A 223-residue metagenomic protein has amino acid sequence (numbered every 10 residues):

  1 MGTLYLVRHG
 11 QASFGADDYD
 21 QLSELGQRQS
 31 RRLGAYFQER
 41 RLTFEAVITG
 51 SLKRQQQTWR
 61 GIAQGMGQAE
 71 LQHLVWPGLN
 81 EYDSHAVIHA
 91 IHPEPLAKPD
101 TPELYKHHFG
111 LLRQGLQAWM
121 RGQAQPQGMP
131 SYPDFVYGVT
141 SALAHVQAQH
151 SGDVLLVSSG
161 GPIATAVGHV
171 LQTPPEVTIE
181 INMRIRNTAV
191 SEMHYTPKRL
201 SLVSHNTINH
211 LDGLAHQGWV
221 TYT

Functional and structural regions predicted by a protein language model:
G2, N80-Y105, A148-D153, G168-T223: Acidic, low-complexity terminal tails and accessory targeting/binding regions of phosphate-metabolizing enzymes
T3-Y5, G10-G61, P130-V139: Loop-to-helix element that buttresses phosphate recognition and phosphoryl-transfer chemistry
Y5, L74-W76, V203: General small-molecule cofactor/ligand-binding pocket signal
G10, G160, N206-I208: Active-site metal-binding loops of divalent metal-dependent hydrolases
G34-L111: Phosphate-coordination/substrate-recognition cap region in phosphate-metabolizing enzymes
R40-L42, V146-S151: Glycine-rich phosphate-binding loop signature in dinucleotide/nucleotide-binding domains
P99-D134: Short glycine/proline- and acidic residue-enriched helix-loop micro-motifs that form flexible lids or anion-recognition
L155-V157: ATP-dependent carboxylate-activation loops
